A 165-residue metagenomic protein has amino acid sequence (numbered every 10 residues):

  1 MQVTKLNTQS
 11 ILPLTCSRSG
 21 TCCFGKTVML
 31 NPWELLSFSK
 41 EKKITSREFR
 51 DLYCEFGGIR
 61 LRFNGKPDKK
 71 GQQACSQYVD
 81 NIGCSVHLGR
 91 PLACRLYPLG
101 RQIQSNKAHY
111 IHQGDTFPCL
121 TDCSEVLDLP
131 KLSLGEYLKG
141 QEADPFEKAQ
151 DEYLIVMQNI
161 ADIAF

Functional and structural regions predicted by a protein language model:
M1-F165: Short loop/turn segments that flank or connect secondary-structure elements
